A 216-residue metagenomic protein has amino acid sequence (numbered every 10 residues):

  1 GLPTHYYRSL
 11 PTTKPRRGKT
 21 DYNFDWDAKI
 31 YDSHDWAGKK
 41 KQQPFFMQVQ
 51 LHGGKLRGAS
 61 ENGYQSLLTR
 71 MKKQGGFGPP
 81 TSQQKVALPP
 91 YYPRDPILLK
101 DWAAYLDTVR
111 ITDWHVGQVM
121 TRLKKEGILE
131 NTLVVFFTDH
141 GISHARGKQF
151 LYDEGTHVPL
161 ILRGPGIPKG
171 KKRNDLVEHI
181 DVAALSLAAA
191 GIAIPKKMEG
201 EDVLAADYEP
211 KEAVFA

Functional and structural regions predicted by a protein language model:
G1-G58, E201, D207-A216: Catalytic-site neighborhoods of secreted/periplasmic enzymes that process anionic sulfate/phosphate groups
W36-A183, A188-K197: Active-site-proximal cap/lid insertion segments
